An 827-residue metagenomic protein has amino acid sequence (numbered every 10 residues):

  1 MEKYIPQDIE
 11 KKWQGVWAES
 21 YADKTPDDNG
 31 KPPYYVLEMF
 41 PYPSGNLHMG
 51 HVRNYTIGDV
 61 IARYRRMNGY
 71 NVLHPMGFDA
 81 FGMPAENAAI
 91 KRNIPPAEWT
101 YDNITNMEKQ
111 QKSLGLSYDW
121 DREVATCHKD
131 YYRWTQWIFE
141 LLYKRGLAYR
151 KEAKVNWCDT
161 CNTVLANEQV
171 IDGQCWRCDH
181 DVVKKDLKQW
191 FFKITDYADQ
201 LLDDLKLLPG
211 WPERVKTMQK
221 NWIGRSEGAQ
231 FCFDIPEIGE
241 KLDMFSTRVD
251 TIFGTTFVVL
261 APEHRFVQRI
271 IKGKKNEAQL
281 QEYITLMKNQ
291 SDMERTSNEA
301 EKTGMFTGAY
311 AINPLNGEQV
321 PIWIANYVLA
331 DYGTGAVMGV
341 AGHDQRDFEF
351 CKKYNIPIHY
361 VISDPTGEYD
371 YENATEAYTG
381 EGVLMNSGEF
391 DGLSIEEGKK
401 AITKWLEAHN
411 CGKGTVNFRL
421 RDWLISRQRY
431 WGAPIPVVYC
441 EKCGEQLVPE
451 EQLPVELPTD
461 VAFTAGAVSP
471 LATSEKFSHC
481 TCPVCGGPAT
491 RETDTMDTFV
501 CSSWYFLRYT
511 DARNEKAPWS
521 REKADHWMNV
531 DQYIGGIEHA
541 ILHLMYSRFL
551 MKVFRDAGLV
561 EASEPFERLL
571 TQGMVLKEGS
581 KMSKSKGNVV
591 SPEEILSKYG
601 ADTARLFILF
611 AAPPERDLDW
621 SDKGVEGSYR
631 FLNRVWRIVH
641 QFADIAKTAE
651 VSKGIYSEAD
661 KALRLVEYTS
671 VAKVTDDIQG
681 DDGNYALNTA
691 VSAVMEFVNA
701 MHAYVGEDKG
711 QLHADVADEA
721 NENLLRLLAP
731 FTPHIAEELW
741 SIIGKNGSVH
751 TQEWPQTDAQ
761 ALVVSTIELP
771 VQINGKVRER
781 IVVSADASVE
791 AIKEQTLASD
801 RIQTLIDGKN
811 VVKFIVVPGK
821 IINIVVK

Functional and structural regions predicted by a protein language model:
M1-L37, R66-P75, W99-N106, G210 (+2 more regions): Conserved oxyanion/phosphate-binding beta-strand-loop segments in alpha/beta enzyme cores
E2-K3, K12, V16-S20, K91-F245 (+6 more regions): Residue patterns forming the tRNA-binding/recognition surfaces of aminoacyl-tRNA synthetases and related DALR
Y4, S226, Q230, S363 (+11 more regions): Long, charged, mostly alpha-helical binding arms that flank functional sites
Q14, T195-R225, A261-M305, E451-H479 (+1 more regions): Amphipathic alpha-helical
P26-P96, E123-I138, S246-T247, P314-F350 (+1 more regions): N-terminal catalytic cores of NTP/NDP-binding nucleotidyl/phosphoryl-transfer enzymes
G58, N71, V267-P365, Y371-E372 (+1 more regions): Catalytic alpha/beta core of large soluble enzyme barrels
D79, V437-E441, Q446-V448, P454-V455 (+7 more regions): Acidic, turn-prone loop/beta-hairpin segments
R214-D243, Q290-E318, I322, W423 (+7 more regions): Flexible, glycine/threonine-enriched loop-and-boundary segments that flank and lead into catalytic domains of large
